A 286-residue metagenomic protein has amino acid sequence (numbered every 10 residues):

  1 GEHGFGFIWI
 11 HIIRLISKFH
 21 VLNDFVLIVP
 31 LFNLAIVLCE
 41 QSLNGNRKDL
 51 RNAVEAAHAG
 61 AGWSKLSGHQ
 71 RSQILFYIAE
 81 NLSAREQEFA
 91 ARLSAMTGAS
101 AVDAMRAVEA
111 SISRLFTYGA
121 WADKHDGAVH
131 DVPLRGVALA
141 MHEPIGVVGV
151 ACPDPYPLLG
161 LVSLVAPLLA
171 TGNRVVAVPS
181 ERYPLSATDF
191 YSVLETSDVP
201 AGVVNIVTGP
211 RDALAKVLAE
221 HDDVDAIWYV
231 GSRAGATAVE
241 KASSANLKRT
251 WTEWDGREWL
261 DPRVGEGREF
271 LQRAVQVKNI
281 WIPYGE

Functional and structural regions predicted by a protein language model:
G1-G6, R14-S17, N23, L27-A95: Short, structured beta/alpha segment
P30-A35, A120, K124-P200: Conserved small-residue-rich beta-alpha loop and adjacent elements that most often cradle the phosphate/pyrophosphate
G45, M96, R106-A110, E181-L185 (+2 more regions): Short beta->alpha linker loops
L50, L75, A104, V108-S111: Hydrophobic packing residues in well-ordered alpha-helices of helical domains and bundles
A91-A107, N205, W254-R257: Flexible, acidic loop-helix segments that line cofactor/substrate-binding pockets
H142, V147-V150, S197-E286: Conserved NAD(P)+-binding/catalytic subdomain of aldehyde/semialdehyde dehydrogenases
